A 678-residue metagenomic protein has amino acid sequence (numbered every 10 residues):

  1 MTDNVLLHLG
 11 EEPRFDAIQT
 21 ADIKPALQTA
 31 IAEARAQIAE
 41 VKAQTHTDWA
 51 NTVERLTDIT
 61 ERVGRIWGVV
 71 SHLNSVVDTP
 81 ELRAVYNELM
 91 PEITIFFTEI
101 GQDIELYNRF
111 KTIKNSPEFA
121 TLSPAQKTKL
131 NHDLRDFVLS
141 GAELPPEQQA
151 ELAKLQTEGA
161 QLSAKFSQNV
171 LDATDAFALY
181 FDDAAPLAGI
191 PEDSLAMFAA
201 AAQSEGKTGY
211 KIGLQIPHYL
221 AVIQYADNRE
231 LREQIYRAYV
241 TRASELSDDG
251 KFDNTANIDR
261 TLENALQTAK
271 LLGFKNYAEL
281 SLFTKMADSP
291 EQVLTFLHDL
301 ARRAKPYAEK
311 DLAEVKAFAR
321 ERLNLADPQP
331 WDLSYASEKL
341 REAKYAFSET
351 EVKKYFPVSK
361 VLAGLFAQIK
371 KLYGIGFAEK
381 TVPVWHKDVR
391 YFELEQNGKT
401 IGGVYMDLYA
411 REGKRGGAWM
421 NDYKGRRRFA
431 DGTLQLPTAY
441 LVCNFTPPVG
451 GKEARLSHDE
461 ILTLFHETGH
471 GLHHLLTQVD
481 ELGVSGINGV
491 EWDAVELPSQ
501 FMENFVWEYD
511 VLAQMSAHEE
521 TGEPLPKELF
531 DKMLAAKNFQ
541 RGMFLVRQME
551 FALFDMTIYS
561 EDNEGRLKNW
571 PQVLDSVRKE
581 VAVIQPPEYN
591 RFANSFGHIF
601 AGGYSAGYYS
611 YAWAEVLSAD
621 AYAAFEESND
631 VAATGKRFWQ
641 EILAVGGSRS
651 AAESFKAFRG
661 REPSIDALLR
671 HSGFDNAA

Functional and structural regions predicted by a protein language model:
M1-D22, T29, A188-G189, M197 (+11 more regions): C-terminal, non-catalytic "cap/extension" segments appended to globular domains
M1-I190, F625: N-terminal helix-rich structural modules
L7-D22, V70-L89, T112-K154, G213-A256 (+6 more regions): Short His/Asp/Glu-rich catalytic/ion-coordination signatures at enzyme active sites or charged loops
R62-H72, R135, R237, L333-R341 (+2 more regions): Short, hydrophobic/amphipathic alpha-helical patches that form generic packing surfaces within helical domains
K129, Q161, Q168, D172-G213 (+8 more regions): Active-site-proximal, well-structured secondary-structure segments within enzyme catalytic domains
N254-L266, Q435-L441, V479, V645-G647: Short, hydrophobic/aliphatic alpha-helical segments
T446-F465: Short pre-active-site segment immediately N-terminal to the catalytic Zn-binding motif
T468: Active-site cores that bind ATP or allylic diphosphates and position pyrophosphate for catalysis
